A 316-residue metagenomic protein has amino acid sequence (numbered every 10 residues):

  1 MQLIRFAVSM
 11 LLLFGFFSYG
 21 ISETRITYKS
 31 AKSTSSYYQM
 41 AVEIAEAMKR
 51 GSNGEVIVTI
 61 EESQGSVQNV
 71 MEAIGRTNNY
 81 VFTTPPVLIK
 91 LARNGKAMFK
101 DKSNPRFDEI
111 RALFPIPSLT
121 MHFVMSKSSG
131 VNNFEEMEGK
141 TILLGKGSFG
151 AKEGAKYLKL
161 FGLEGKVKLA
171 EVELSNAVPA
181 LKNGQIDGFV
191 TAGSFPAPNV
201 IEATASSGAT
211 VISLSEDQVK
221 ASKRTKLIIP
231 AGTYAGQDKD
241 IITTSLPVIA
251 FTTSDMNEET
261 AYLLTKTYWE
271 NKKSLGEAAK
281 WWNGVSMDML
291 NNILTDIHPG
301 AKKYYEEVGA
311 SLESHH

Functional and structural regions predicted by a protein language model:
A7-F16: Bacterial N-terminal signal peptides
F16-S22: Sec/Tat signal peptide C-region and signal peptidase I cleavage site
R25-G51, V56-I57, P115-N183, M287 (+3 more regions): Bilobed "Venus flytrap"/periplasmic-binding protein-like clamshell domains and structurally analogous long
I26-T34, V42-N78, G184-G188, G193-S194 (+3 more regions): N-terminal secretory/targeting leader peptides
I74-I110: N-terminal segment of the mature folded domain
P85, N94-A97, K102-S103, G165-D255: Pocket-lining segment of extracytoplasmic ligand-binding domains
E136, K140-T141, G147-F149, E153-K156 (+1 more regions): Ligand-binding clefts/hinges and TM-proximal coupling segments of bilobed small-molecule sensing domains
V172-N176, K182-N183, G193-S206, V211-S213 (+2 more regions): An extracytoplasmic/periplasmic, membrane-proximal ligand-sensing/linker region
